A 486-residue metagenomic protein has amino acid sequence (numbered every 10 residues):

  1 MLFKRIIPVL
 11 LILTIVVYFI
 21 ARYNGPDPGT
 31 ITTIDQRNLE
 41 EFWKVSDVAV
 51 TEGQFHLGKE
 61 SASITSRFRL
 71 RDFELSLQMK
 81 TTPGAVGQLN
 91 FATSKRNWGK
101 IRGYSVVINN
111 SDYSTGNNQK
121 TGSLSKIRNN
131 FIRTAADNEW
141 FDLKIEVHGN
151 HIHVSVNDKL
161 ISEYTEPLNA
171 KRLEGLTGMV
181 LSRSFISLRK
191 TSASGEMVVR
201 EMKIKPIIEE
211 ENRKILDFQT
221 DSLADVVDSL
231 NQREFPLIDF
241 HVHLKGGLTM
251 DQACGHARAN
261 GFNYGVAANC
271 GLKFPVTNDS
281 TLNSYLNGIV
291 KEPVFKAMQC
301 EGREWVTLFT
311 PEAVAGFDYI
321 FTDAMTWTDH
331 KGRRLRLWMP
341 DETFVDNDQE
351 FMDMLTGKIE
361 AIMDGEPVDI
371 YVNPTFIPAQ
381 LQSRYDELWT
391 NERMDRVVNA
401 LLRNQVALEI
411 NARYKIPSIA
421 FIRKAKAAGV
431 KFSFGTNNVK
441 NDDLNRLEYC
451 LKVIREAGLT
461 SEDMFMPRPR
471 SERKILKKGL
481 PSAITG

Functional and structural regions predicted by a protein language model:
M1-L13: N-terminal Sec-pathway targeting helices
Y18-D221: Carbohydrate-interacting regions of secretory-pathway proteins
S105-I108, Y264-V266, F295, F321 (+1 more regions): Structural recognition of the beta-strand scaffold that forms the well-ordered cores of secreted hydrolase catalytic
G116-N118, P275-V276, D329-R333, D442-R446: Short, charged, surface-exposed secondary-structure boundary motifs
T220-R233, Y385-G486: Charged catalytic cores and adjacent phosphate/nucleic-acid-binding surfaces used for phosphate/nucleic-acid chemistry
D221-E304, P378-E387, R396-V397, G435 (+1 more regions): An N-terminally biased module of ancient metal coordination in phosphate/nucleic-acid-related enzymes
H241, I320, N373, L408 (+1 more regions): Conserved, mostly hydrophobic/aromatic
N278-R403, R455, L480-T485: Extended substrate/RNA-proximal surfaces in nucleic-acid metabolism proteins
